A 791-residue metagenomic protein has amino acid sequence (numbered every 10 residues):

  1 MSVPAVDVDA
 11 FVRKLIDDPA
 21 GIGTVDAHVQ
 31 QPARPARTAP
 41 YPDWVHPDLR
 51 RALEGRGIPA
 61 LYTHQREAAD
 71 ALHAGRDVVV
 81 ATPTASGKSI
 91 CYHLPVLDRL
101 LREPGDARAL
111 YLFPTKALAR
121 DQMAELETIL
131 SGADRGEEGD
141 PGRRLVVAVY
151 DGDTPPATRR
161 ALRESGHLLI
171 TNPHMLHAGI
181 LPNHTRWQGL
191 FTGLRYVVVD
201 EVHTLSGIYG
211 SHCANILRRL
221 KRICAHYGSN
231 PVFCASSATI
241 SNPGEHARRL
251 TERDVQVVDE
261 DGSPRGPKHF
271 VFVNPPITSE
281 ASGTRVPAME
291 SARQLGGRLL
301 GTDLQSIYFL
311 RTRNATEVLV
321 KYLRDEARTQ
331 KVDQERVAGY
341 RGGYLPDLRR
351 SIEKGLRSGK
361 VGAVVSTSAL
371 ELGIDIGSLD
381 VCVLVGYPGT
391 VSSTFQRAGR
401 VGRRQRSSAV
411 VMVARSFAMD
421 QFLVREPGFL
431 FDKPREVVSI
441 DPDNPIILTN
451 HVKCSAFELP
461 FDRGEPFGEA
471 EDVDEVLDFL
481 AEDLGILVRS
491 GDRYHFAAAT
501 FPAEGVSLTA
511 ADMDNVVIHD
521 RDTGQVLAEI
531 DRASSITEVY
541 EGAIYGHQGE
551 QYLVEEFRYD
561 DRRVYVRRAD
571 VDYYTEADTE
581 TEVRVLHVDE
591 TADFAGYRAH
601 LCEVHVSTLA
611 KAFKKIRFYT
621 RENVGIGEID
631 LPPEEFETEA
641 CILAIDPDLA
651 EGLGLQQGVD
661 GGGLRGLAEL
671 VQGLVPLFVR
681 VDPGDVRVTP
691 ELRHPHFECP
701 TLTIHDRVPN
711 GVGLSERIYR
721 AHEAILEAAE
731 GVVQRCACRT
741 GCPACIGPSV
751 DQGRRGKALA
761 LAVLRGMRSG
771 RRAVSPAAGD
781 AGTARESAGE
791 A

Functional and structural regions predicted by a protein language model:
M1, M767-A791: Acidic, low-complexity intrinsically disordered tails
M1-D7: Accessory nucleic-acid engagement/destabilization modules that flank
D9-R56, A60-T63, E67, L72-S89 (+4 more regions): Helicase motor core with emphasis on the C-terminal RecA-like subdomain
R66-E67, G491, Y559, F697 (+1 more regions): Short Gly/Ser/Thr- and Asp/Glu-enriched loop/turn motifs at secondary-structure junctions
G87-K88, L370, T509, N515 (+4 more regions): A subset of signal/propeptide-processing and intrinsically disordered low-complexity segments in secreted/extracellular
S407-V410, S416-P434, D441, N450-P466 (+5 more regions): Extended Lys/Arg-rich polyanion-binding regions
C736-C745: Short cysteine clusters
P748: Cys/His-rich metal-chelating microdomains
